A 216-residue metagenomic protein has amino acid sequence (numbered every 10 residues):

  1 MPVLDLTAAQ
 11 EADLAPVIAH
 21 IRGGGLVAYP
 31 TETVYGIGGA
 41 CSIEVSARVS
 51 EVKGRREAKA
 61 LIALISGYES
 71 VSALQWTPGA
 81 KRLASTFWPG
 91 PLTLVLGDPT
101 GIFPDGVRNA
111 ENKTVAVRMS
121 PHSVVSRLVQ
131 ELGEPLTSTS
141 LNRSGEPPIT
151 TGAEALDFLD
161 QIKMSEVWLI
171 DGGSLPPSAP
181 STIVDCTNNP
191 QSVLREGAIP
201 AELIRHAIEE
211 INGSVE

Functional and structural regions predicted by a protein language model:
M1-E216: Active-site-adjacent structural elements in enzyme catalytic cores
